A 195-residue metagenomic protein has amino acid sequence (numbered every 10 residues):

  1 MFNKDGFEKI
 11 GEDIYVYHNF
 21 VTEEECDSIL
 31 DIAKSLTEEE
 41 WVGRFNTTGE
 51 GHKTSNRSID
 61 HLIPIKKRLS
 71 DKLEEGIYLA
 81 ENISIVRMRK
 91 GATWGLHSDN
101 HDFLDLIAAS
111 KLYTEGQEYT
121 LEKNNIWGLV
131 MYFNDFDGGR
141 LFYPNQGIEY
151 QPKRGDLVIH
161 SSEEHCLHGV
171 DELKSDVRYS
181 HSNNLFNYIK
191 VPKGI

Functional and structural regions predicted by a protein language model:
M1-L157, E164-I195: Fe(II)/2-oxoglutarate oxygenase catalytic core
